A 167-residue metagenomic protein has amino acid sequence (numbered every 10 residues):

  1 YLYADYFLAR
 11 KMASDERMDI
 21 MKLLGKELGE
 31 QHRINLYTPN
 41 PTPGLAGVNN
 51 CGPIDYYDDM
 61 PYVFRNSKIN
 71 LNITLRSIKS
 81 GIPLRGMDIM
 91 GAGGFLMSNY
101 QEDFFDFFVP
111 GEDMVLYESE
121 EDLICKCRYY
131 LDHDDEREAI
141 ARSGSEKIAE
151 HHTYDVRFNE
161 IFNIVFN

Functional and structural regions predicted by a protein language model:
Y1-L84, F95-F104, P110: Nucleotide-sugar donor-binding catalytic core of glycosyltransferases
D15, F166-N167: Residues lining hydrophobic/aromatic ligand-binding pockets adjacent to catalytic sites
Y57, E120-L123, D134, Y154: Residues at or immediately preceding the N-termini of alpha-helices
P83, M114-E120, Y130-D134: Conserved acidic donor-binding segment of nucleotide-sugar-dependent glycosyltransferases
D88-M90: Short alpha-helix at the nucleotide-sugar/activated-sugar donor binding site of glycosyltransferases and closely
F105-K126: Change "using UDP/GDP/dTDP sugars" to "using nucleotide sugars
D132-N163: A charged, aromatic-enriched C-terminal amphipathic alpha-helix characteristic of glycosyltransferases across folds
